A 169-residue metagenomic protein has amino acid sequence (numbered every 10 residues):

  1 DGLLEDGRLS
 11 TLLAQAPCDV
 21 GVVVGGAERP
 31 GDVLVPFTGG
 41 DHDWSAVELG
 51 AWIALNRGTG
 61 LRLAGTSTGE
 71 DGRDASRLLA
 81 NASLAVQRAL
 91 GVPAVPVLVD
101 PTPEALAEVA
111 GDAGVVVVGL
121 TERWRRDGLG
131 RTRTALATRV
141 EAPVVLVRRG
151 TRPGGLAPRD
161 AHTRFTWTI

Functional and structural regions predicted by a protein language model:
D1-D32, A107-I169: Gly/Ser-rich helix-loop-strand patches that form or flank binding pockets for ribonucleotide-derived cofactors
L3, D41-W44, D100, D127: Conserved phosphate-coordination/catalytic loops
D6, W44-V47, P103, G130: Short, well-ordered alpha-helical scaffold segments within catalytic/effector domains
D32-V97, R139, L146-T151, W167-I169: Small/aliphatic-rich secondary-structure junction motif
L98-A105: Conserved active-site histidine-acidic residue motif and adjacent donor-binding/catalytic loop of glycosyltransferases
